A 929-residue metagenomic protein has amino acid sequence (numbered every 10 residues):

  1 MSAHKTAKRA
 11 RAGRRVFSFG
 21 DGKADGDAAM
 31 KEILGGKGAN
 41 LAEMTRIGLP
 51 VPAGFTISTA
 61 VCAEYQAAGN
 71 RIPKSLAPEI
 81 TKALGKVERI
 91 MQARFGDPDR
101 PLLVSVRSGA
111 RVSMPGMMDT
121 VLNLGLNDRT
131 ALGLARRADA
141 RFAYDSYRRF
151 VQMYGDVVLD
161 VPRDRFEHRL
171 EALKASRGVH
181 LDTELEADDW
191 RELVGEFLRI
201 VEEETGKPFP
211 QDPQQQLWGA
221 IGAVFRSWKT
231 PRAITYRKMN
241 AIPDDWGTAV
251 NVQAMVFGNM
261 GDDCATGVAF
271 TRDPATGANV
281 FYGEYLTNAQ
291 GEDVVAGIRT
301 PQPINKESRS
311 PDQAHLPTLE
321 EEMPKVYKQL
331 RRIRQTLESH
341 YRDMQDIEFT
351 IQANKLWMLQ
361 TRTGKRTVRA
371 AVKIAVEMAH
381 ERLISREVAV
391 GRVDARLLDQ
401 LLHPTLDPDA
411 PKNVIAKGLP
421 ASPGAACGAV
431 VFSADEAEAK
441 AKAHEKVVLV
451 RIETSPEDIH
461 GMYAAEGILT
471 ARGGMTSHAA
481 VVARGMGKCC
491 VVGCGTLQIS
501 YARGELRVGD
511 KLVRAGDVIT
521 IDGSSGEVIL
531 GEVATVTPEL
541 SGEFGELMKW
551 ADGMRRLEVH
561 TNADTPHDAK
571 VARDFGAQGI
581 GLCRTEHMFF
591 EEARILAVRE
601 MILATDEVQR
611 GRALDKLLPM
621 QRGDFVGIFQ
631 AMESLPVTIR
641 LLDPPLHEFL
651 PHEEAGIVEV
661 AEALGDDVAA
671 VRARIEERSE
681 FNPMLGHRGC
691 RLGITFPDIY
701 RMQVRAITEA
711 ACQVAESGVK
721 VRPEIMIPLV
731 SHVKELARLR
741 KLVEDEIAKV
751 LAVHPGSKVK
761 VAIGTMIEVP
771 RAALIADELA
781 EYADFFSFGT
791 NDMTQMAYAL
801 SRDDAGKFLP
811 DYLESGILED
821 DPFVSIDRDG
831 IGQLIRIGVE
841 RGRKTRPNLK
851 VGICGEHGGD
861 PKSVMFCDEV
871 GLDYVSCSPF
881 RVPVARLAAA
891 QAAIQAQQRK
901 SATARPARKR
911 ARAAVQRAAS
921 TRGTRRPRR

Functional and structural regions predicted by a protein language model:
S2-N413, E438-A439, E445-V448, S455-H460 (+12 more regions): Nucleotide/phosphate-binding sheet-loop regions of phosphoryl- and nucleotidyl-transfer enzymes
K23-K31, S422-A464, I831-P847: C-terminal accessory/binding modules appended to enzymatic or scaffolding proteins
F55, A471-G473, V492-G495, C583 (+2 more regions): Short beta->alpha connector loops at strand-helix junctions that form conserved, small/polar/Pro-enriched
R107-S108, L540-E543, W550-R929: Conserved alpha/beta-domain cores
R237-I242, V390-K440, E445-V447, E453 (+6 more regions): Long, charged amphipathic helices and adjacent flexible linkers at domain junctions
N251, V431, V448-V450, L469 (+3 more regions): Structural motif
K355-W357, V448, S455-Y463, G467 (+7 more regions): Glycine-rich phosphate/ribose-binding loops and adjacent secondary-structure elements that form binding surfaces
